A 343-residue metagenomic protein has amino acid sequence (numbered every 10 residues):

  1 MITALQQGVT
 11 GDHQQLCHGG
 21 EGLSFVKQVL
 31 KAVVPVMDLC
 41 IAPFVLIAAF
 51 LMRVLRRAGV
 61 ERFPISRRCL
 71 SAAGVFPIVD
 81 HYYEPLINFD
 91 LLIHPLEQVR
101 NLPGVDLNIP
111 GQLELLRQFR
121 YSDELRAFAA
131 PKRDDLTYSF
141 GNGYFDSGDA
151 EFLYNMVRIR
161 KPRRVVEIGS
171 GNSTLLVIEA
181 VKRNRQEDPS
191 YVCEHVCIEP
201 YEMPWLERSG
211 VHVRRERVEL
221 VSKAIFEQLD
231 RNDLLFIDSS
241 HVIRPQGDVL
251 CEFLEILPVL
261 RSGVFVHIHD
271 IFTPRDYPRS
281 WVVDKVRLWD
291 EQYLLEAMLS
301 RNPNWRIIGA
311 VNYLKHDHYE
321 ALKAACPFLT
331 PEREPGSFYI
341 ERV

Functional and structural regions predicted by a protein language model:
Q7, H13-Q15: Alpha-helix boundary/capping motif
S24-G143: Rossmann-like AdoMet
D149: N-terminal pre-P-loop "Q-motif" helix
V157-T174: Proline-aspartate-enriched helix->loop->beta-strand connector
L175-N184: Conserved SAM-binding loop of SAM-dependent methyltransferases across substrates and taxa, primarily the Class I
E194-I198: Conserved SAM-binding motif I beta-strand of class I
P200-N232: S-adenosyl-L-methionine
H241-P327, P331-S337: C-terminal substrate-binding/active-site "lid" region of AdoMet-derived donor-dependent transferases
